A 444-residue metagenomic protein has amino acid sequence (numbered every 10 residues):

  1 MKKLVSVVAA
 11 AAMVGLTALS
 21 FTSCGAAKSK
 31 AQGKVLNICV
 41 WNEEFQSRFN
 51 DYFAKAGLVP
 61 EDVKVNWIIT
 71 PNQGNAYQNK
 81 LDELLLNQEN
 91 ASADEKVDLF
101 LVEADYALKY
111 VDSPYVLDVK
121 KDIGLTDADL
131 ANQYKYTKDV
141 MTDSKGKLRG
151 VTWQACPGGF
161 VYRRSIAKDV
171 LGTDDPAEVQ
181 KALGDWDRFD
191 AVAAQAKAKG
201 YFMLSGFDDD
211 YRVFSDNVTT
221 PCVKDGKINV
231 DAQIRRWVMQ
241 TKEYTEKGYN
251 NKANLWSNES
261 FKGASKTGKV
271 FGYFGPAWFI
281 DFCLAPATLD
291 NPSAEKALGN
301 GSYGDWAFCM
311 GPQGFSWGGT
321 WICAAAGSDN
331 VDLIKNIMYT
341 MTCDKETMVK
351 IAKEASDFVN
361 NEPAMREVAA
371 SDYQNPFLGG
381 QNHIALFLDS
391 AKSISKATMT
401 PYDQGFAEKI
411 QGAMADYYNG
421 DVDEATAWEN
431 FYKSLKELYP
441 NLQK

Functional and structural regions predicted by a protein language model:
S6-A9, G15-L108, D127, V349 (+2 more regions): Conserved N-terminal structural module of periplasmic/extracytoplasmic solute-binding proteins
W41-E43, V102-Y106, F207-D210, F274-C283: Beta->alpha turn/N-cap motifs
E61, L86, E246, N291-P363: Extracytoplasmic/periplasmic substrate-recognition and gating elements
N75, E89, F100-G159, D187 (+1 more regions): Hinge/lid segment of periplasmic solute-binding proteins
Q78-K96, F100, L108, S113 (+6 more regions): Short helices/loops that flank or line small-molecule/ion binding pockets
G158-Y162, I166, I322-A324: Short glycine- and hydrophobic/aromatic-rich loop-to-beta-strand nucleating segment in the catalytic cores
R188-A196, D225-E259, S302-F308: Glycine-centered hinge/linker elements that transmit conformational signals in sensory and ligand-binding systems
A352-D416: Long, aromatic- and glycine/proline-rich binding clefts that accommodate carbohydrate-like moieties
